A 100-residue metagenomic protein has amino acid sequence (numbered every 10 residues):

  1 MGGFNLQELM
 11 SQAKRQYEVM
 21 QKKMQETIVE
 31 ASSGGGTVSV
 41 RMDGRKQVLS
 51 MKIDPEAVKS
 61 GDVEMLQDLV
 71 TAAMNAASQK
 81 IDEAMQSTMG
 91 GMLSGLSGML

Functional and structural regions predicted by a protein language model:
M1-E30, Q79-L100: Long amphipathic alpha-helical segments used for membrane anchoring, targeting, substrate engagement, or oligomerization
N5, D62, L69: Short acidic-hydrophobic sequence patches enriched in Asp/Glu that either
A13, K46, V70: Residue-level signature of catalytic and energy-coupling elements of molecular machines, predominantly ATP/GTP-dependent
I28, S32-K52: N-terminal intrinsically disordered, cationic/polar leader segments that include organellar targeting peptides
T37-S39, V58-S60, S78: Short beta-strands and strand-coil junctions in structured, solvent-facing domains, enriched
M51-V63: A short interface-forming secondary-structure element
M65-I81: Short, well-ordered alpha-helical segments
